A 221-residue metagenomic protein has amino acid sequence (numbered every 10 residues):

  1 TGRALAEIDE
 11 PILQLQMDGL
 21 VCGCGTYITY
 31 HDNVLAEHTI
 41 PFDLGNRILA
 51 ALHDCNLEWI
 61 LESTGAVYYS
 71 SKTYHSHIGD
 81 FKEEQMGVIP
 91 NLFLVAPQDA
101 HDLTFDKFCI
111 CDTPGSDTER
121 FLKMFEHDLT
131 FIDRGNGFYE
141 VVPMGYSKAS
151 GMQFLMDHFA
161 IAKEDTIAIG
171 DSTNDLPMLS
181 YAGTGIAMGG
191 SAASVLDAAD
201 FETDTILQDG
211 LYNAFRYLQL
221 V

Functional and structural regions predicted by a protein language model:
G2-S76: Active-site phosphate-binding/coordination module
I8-I12, F121, V195, L211: Hydrophobic packing residues within well-ordered alpha-helices of enzyme cores
L15-Q16, C24, M124-D128, Y181-A182 (+1 more regions): Short, structured coil segments at secondary-structure junctions
M17-G23, F131-D133, G185-G189, T203-T205: Short hydrophobic/aromatic-enriched beta-strand-loop microsegments
G25, P114-S116, G189-A193: Short, polar loop motifs at secondary-structure junctions
R47, A51, C55-I169, T173: Conserved acidic, metal-coordinating active-site core of Asp-based, Mg2+-dependent phosphoryl-transfer enzymes
E140-V221: Mg2+-dependent phosphoryl-transfer enzymes with acidic/Ser/Thr/Gly-rich catalytic loops
